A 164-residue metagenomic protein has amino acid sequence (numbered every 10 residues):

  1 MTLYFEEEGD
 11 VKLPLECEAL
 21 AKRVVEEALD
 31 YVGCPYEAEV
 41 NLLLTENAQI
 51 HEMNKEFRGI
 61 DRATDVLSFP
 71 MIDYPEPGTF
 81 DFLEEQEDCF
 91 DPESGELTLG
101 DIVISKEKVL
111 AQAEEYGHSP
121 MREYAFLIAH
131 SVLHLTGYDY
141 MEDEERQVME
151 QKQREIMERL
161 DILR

Functional and structural regions predicted by a protein language model:
M1-A125, L135-R164: An acidic/histidine-cluster motif and surrounding catalytic segment that typifies divalent-metal-assisted enzyme active
I128: A glycine-rich beta-strand to alpha-helix segment that forms a phosphate/ribose-binding loop at ligand/cofactor sites
